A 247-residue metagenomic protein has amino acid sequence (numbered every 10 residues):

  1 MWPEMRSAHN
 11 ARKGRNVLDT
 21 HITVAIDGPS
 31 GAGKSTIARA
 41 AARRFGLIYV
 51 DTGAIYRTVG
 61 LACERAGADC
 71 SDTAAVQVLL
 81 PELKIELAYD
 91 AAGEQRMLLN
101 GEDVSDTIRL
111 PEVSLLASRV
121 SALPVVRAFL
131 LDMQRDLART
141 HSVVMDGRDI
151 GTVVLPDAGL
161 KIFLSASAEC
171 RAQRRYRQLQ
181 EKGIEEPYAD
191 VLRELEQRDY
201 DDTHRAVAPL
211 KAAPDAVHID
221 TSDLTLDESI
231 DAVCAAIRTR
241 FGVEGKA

Functional and structural regions predicted by a protein language model:
D19-T23, T140: Pre-Walker A (Motif I) flank of P-loop NTPase domains
I26: Hydrophobic anchor at the beta1->P-loop junction of P-loop NTPases
P29: P-loop (Walker A) phosphate-binding loop of NTP-binding proteins
K34: Conserved lysine of the Walker
I37: Hydrophobic positions on the alpha1 helix immediately C-terminal to the Walker A/P-loop
R43-L110: N-terminal phosphate/diphosphate-binding loop that engages ATP/GTP or pyrophosphate donors across diverse enzyme folds
Y89, Q134-H141, I150-V153, D157 (+1 more regions): Small-molecule kinase domains that catalyze NTP-dependent phosphoryl transfer to phosphate-bearing small molecules
S105-I184: ATP-dependent NMP and nucleoside kinases share a basic, alpha-helical "lid"
